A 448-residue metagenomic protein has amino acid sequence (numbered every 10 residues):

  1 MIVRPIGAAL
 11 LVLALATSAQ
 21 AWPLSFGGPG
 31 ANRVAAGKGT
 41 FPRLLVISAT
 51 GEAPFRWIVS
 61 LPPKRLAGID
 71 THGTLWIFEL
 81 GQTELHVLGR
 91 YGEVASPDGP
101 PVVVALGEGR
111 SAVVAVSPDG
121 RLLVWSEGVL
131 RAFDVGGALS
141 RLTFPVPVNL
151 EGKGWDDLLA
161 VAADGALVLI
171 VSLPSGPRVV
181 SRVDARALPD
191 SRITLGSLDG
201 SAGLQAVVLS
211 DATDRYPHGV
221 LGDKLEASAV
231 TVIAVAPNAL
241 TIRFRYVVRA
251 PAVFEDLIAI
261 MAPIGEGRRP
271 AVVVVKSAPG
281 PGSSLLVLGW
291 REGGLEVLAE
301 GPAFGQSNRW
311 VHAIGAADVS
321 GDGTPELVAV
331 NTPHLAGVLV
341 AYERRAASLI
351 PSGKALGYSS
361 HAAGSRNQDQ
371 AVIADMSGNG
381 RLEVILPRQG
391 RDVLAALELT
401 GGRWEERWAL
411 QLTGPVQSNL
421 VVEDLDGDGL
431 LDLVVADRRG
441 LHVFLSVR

Functional and structural regions predicted by a protein language model:
M1, A19-Q20: Compositionally biased regions
M1-G7: Bacterial N-terminal signal peptides that target proteins for export
G7-A16: Bacterial N-terminal signal peptides
A21-R448: Beta-propeller-forming repeat regions
